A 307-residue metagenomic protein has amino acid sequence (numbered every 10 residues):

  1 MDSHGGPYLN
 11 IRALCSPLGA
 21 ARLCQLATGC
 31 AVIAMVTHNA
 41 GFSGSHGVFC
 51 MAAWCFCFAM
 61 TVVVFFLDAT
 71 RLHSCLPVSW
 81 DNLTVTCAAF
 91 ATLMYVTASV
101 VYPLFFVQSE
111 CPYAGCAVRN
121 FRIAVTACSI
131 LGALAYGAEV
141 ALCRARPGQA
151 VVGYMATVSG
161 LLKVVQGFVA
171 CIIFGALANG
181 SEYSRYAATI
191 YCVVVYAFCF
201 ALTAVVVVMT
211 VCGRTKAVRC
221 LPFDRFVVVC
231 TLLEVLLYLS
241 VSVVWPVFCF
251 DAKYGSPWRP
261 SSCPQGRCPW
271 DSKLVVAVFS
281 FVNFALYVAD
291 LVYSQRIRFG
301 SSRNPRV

Functional and structural regions predicted by a protein language model:
M1-F58, V63-Y186, L202-V307: Intrinsically disordered terminal tails
I190-F198: A loop-to-helix transmembrane entry motif
